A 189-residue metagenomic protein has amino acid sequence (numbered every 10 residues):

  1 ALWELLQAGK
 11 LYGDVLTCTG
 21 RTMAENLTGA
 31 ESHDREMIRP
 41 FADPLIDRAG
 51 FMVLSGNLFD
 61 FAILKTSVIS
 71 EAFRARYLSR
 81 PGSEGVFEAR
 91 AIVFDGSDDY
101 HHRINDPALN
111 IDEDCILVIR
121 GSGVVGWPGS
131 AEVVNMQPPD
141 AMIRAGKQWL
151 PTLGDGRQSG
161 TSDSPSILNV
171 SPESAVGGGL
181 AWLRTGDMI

Functional and structural regions predicted by a protein language model:
A1-I189: Catalytic or ion-coupling anion/metal-binding cores of large enzyme and transporter domains
